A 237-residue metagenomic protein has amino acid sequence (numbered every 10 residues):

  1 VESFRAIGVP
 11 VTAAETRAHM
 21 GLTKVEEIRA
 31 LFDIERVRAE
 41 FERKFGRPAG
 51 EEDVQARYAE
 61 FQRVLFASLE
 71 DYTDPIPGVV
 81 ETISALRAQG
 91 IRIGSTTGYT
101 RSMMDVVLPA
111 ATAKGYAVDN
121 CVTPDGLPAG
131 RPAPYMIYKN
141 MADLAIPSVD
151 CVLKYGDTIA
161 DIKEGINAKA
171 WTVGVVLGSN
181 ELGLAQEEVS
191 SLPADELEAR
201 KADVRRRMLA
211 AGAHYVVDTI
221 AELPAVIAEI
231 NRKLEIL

Functional and structural regions predicted by a protein language model:
V1-V80, S84-Q89, D105: N-terminal helical cap/lid subdomain that shapes the substrate entry/recognition surface in HAD-like hydrolases
A13, S95, V216-D218: A structural preference for short, hydrophobic beta-strand core positions in alpha/beta folds
H19, T96-G98: Structural motif
V54-R57, S95, P134, C151: A general marker of short, structured functional hotspots
Y72, T96, A129: Glycine- and other small-residue-rich loops at beta-strand/loop junctions that grip anionic moieties
V80, S84-A88, T100-L237: Asp-based, Mg2+/Mn2+-dependent phosphohydrolase catalytic module
